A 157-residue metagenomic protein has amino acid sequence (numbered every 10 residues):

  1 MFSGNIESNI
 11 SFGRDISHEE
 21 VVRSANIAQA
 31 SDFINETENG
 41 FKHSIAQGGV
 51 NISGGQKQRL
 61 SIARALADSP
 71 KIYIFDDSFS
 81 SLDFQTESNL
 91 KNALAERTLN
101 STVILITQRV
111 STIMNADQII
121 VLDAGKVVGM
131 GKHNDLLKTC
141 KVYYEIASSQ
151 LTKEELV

Functional and structural regions predicted by a protein language model:
M1-I16, I52, S80, I113: Conserved catalytic motifs of ABC-family nucleotide-binding domains
E7-Q47, K91-N92, N100: ABC ATPase nucleotide-binding domain helical subdomain, centered on the C-loop/LSGGQ "ABC signature"
I27, E36, N92, E96 (+2 more regions): C-terminal portion of ABC ATPase nucleotide-binding domains
S31-L60, S78, L82-Q85, T152-V157: ABC-fold ATPase nucleotide-binding domain signature/coupling loops
S53-G54, L60-A65, N89, L105: ABC ATPase nucleotide-binding domain "signature" region
A67-K71, N100: A short, proline-enriched helix->beta-strand linker immediately N-terminal to the Walker B motif in ABC-type P-loop
Y73-D76: Catalytic Walker B motif of ABC-type/P-loop ATPase nucleotide-binding domains
N100-T107: Conserved H-loop
